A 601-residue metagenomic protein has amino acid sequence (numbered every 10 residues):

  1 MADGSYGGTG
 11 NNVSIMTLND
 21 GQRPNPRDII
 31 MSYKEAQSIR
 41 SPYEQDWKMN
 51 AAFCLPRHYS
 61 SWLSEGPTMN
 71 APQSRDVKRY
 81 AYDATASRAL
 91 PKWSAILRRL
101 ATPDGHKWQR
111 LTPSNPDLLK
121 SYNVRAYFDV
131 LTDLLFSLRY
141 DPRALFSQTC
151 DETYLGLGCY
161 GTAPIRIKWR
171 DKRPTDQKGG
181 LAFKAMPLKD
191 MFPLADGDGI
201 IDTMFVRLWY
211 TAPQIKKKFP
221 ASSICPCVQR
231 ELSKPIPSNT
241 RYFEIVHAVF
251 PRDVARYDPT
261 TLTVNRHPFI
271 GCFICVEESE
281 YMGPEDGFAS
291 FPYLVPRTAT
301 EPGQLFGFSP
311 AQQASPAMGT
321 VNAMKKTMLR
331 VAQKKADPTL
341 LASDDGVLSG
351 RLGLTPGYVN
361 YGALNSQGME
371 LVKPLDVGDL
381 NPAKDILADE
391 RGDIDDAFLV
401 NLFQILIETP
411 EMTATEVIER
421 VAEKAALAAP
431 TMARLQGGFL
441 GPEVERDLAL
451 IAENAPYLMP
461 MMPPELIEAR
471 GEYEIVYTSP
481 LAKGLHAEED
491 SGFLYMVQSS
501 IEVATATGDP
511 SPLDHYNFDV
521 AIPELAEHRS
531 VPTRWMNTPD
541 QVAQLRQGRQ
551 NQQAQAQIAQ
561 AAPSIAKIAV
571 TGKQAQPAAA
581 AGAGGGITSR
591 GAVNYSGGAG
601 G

Functional and structural regions predicted by a protein language model:
M1-P237: Extended, helix-rich architectural segments
M1-W62, V321, P338-G601: C-terminal anchoring/interaction modules
I15-N19, K78-R79, Q109-V124, T132-D141 (+5 more regions): Charged, low-complexity surface segments at secondary-structure and domain boundaries
T17-G21, N25-D28, W169-T355: Structured, contiguous alpha/beta core segments that scaffold functional sites
C54-D83, E231-N265, N360-D376: An N-terminal domain-start capping segment
A81, T85-D104, L131, L135 (+5 more regions): Short, Φ-rich (hydrophobic/aromatic) sequence segments
Y122, A126, G156, Q312 (+2 more regions): Residue-level detector of secondary-structure boundary/capping sites
D129, D133-A144, Q148-D151, L155 (+15 more regions): A broad, structural surface signal
